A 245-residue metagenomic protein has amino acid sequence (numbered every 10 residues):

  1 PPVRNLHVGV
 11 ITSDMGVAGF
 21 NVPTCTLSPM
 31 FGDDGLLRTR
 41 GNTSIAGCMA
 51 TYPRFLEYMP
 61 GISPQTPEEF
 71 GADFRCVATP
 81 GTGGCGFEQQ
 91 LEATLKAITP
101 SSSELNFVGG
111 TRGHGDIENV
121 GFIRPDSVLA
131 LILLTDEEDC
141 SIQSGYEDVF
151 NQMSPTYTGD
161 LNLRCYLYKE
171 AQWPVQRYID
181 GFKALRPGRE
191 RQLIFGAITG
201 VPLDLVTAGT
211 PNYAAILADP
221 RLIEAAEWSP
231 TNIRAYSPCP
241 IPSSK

Functional and structural regions predicted by a protein language model:
P1-K245: Divalent cation-coordinating acidic motifs and surrounding scaffolds that mediate Ca2+/Mg2+/Mn2+/Zn2+-dependent binding
